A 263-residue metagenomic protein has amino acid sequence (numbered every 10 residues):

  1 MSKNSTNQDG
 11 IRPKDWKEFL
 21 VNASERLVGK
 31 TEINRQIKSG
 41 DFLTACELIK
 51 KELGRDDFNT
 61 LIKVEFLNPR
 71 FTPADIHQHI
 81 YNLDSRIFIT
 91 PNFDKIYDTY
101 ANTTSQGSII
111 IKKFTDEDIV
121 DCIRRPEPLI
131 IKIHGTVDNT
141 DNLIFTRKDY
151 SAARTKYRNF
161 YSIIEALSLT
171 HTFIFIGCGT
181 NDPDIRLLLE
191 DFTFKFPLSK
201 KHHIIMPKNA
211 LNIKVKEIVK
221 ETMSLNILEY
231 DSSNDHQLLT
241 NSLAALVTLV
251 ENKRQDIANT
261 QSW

Functional and structural regions predicted by a protein language model:
M1-Y81, R86-I89, Y97, S262-W263: Gly/serine-rich nucleotide phosphate-binding loop at the start of the catalytic core of nucleotide/ADP-ribose-handling
K3-G10, G54-R55, Q78, L83 (+4 more regions): SIR2/sirtuin-family catalytic core signature
N22-I37, I110-L129, K200-H203: Charge-dense polyanion-binding interfaces
R55, N59, P128-R147: A charged nuclease-like catalytic/ligand-binding cleft shared by nucleic-acid processing domains
V64-F66, R147-R154, F173: Flexible, glycine/proline-enriched loop segments at strand-loop-helix junctions that form or flank small-ligand binding
N68-D138: Active-site-adjacent alpha/beta core region of enzyme catalytic domains
P69-P73, A153-Y157, D182: A conditional alpha-helix N-cap/helix-loop micro-motif detector
F114-E117, K148-S162: Active-site glycine-rich loop that binds ribose-phosphate moieties when present
